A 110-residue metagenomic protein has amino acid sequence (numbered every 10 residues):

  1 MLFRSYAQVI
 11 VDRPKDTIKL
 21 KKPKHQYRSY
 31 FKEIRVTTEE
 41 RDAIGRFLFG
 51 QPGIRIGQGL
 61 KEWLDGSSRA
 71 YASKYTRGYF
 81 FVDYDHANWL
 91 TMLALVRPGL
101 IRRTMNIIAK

Functional and structural regions predicted by a protein language model:
R13: Nucleotide-sugar donor-binding catalytic core of glycosyltransferases
K22-G45: Short glycine-/aliphatic-rich beta-strand segments at the starts of folded cytosolic domains
P23-R28, A72-G78: Short, ordered beta-strand-loop transition motifs
E39, R55, D85-N88: Alpha-helix boundary/N-cap detector
I44-T76: Acidic, low-complexity, intrinsically disordered interaction modules
K74-K110: Short, compact, well-ordered microdomains
